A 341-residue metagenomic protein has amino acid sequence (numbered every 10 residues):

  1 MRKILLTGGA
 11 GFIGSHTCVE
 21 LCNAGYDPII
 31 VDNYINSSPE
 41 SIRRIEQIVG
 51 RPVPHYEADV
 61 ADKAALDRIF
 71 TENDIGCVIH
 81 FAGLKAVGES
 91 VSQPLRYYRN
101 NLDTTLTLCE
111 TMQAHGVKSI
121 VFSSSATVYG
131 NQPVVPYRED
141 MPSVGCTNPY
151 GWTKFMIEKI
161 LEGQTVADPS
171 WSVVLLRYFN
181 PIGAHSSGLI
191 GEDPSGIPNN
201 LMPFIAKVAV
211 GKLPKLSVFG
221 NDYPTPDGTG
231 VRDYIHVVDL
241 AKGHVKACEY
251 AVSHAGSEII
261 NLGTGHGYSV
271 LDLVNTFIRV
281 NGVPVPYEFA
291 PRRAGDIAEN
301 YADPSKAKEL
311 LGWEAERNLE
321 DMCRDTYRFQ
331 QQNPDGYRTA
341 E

Functional and structural regions predicted by a protein language model:
M1-A184: N-terminal Rossmann-like NAD(P)+-binding domain of SDR-like oxidoreductases, especially those catalyzing
K3-L5, L95-R96, N148, E192 (+4 more regions): Short, contiguous strand/loop micro-motifs
N33, Q113, E192-I197, G295 (+1 more regions): A general boundary/transition motif marking the beginning of the first structured unit of a protein
Y98, T147-F155, G191, S195-N199 (+2 more regions): Short-chain dehydrogenase/reductase
G183-H185, D222-Y223: Short, basic/glycine-rich phosphate-binding loops at helix/coil junctions that contact nucleotide phosphates
S187-L189: Catalytic core of nucleotidyl cyclases, primarily class III adenylyl/guanylyl cyclases
L201-E341: C-terminal substrate-binding subdomain of Rossmann-fold SDR/epimerase-dehydratase oxidoreductases
